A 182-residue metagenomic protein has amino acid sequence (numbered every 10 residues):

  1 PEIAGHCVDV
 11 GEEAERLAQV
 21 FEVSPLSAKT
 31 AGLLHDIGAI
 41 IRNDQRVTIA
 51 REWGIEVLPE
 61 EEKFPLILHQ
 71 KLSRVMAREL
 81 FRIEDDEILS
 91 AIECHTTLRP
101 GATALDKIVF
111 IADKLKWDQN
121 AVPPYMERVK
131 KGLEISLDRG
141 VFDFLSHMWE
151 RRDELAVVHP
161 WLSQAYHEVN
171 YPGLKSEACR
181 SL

Functional and structural regions predicted by a protein language model:
P1-R16, L162-N170: Short, Lys/Arg-rich amphipathic segments at extreme N-termini
E2, L98, I111-W117, H147 (+2 more regions): A structural signal for alpha-helix termini and helix-coil/disorder junctions
G5-H6, E15, Q19-F142: Divalent metal-dependent catalytic cores for phosphoryl transfer on phosphate-bearing substrates
H147-L182: Charged phosphate-binding loop/patch that engages nucleotide di/tri-phosphates or the phosphate backbone of nucleic
